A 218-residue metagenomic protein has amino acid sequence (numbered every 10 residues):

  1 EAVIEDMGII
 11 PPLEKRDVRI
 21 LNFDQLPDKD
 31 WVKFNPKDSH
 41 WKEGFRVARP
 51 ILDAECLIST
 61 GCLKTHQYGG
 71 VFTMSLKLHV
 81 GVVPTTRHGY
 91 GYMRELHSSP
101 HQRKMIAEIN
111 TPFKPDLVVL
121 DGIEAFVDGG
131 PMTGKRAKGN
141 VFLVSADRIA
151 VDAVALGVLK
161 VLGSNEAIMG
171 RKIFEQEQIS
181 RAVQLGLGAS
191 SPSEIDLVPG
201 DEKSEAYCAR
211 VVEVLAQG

Functional and structural regions predicted by a protein language model:
E1-G218: N-terminal and secondary-structure boundary signal
